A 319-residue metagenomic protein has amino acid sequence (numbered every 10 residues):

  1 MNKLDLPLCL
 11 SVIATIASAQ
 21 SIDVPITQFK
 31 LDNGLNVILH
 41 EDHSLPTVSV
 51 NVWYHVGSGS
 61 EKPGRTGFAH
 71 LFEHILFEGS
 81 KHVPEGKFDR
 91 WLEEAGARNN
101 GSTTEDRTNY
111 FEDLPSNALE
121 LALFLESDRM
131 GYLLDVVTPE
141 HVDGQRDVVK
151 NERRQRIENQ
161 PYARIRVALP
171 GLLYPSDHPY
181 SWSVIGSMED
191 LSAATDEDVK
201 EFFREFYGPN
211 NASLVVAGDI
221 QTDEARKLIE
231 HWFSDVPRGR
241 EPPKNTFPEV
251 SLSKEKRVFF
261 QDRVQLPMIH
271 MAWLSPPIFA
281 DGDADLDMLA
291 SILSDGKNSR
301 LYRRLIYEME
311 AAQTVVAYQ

Functional and structural regions predicted by a protein language model:
M1-N2: N-terminal secretory signal peptides that target proteins for export/translocation
D5-T15: Bacterial N-terminal signal peptides
S21-Y54: Mature N-terminal segment immediately following signal peptide/propeptide cleavage in secreted/periplasmic
K30, D89-E241, F259, I269 (+3 more regions): Charge-rich, well-structured scaffold segments of protease-associated domains
V37-H40, P46-S49, S58-K62, E120 (+1 more regions): Short, solvent-exposed loop/turn elements at domain surfaces
D42-S44, W53-G57, S80-K81, P115-N117 (+7 more regions): Solvent-exposed coil/turn segments that connect beta secondary-structure elements in extracytoplasmic/periplasmic
S49-D113, S181-I185, D295-A311: M16/MPP (pitrilysin/insulinase) zinc-metallopeptidase core fold and M16-derived inactive scaffolds
R154, G171, E241-N298: His/Glu-based metal-binding/catalytic segments typifying zinc-dependent metallopeptidases
